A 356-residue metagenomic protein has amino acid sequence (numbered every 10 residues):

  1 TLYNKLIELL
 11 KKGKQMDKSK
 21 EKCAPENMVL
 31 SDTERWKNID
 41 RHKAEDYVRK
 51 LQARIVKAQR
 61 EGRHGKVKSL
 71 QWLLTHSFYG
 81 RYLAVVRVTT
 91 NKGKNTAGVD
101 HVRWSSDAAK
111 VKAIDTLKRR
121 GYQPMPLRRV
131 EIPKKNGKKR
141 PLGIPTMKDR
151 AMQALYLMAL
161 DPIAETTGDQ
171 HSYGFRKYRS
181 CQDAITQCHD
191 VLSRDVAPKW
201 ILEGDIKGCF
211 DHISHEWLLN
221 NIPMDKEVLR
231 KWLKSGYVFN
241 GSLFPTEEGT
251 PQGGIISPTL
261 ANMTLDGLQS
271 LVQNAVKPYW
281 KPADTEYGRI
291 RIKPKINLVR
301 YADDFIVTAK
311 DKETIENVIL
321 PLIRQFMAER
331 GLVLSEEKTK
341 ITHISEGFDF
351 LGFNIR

Functional and structural regions predicted by a protein language model:
T1-V111: Non-catalytic, polymerase-adjacent accessory regions of viral genome-replication enzymes
T75-Y82, G93, L160, A164 (+2 more regions): Short alpha-helix boundary/capping elements
S105-P124: Amphipathic alpha-helical blocks
T116, R120, K135, T167-H171 (+2 more regions): Conserved polymerase palm-domain catalytic core
P141-G143: Conserved phosphate-binding loops in nucleotide/dinucleotide-binding enzymes
Y156: Nucleotide/phosphate-binding loop and acidic/charged catalytic motifs in nucleotide-binding or -utilizing enzymes
